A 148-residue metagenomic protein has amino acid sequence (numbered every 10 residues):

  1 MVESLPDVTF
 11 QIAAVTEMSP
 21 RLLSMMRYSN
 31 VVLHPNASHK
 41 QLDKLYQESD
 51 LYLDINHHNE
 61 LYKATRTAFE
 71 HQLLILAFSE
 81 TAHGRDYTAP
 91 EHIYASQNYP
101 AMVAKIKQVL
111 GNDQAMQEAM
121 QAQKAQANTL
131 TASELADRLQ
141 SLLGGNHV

Functional and structural regions predicted by a protein language model:
M1-S24: Conserved catalytic-core segment of nucleotide-activated headgroup transferases in glycan assembly
P20-K40: Nucleotide-activated donor-binding/catalytic signature segment of Leloir-type glycosyltransferases, i.e., the conserved
S38-S49, E70: Short acidic alpha-helix that forms the nucleotide-activated donor recognition element in Leloir-type transferases
Q47-E60, L73: Acidic donor-binding loop of glycosyltransferase active sites
L73-S79: Short hydrophobic beta-strand element within catalytic cores of glycosyltransferases and related nucleotide-activated
S79-I93: Short acidic/histidine- and often glycine-rich active-site loop of Leloir-type glycosyltransferases that engages
E91-P100, Q108-D113: Conserved acidic donor-binding segment of nucleotide-sugar-dependent glycosyltransferases
G111-H147: A charged, aromatic-enriched C-terminal amphipathic alpha-helix characteristic of glycosyltransferases across folds
